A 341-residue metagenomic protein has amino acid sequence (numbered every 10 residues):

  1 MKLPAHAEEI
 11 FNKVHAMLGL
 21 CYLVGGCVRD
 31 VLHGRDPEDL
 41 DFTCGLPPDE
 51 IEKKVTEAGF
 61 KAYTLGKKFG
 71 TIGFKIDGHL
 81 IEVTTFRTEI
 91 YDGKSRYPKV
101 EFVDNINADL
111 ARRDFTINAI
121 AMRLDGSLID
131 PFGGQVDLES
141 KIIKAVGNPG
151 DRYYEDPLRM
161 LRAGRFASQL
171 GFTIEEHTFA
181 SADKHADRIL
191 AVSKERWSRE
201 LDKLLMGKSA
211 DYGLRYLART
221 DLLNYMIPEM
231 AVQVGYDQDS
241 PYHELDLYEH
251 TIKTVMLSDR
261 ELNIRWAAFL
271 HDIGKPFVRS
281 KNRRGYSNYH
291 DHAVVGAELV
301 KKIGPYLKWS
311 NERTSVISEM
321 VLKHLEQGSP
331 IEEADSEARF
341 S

Functional and structural regions predicted by a protein language model:
M1-S341: Catalytic cores of the polymerase beta-like nucleotidyltransferase superfamily and closely associated nucleotide
